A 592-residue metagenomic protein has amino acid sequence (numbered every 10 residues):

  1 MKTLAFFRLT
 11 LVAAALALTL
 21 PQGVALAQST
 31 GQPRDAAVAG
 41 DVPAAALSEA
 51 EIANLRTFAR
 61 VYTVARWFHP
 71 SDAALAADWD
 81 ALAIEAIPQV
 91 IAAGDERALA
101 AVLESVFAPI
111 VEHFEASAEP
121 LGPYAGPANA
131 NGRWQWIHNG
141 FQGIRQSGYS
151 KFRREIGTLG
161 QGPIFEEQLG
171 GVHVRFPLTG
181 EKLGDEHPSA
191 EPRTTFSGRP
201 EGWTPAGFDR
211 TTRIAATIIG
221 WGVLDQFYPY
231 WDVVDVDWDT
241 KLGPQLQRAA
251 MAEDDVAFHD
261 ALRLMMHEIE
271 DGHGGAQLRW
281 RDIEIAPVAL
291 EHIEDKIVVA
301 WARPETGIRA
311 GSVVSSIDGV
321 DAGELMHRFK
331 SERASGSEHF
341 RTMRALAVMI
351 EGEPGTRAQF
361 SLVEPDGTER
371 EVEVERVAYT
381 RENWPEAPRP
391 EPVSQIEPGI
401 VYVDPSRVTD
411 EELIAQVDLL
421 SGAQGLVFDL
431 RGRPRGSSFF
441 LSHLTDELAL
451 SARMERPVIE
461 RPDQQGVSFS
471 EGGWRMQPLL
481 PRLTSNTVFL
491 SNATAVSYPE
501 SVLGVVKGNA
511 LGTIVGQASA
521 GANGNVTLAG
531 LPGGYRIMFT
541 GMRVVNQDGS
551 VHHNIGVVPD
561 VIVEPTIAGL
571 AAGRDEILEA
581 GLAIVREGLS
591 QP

Functional and structural regions predicted by a protein language model:
M1-F6: N-terminal secretory signal peptides that target proteins for export/translocation
L9-Q22: Bacterial N-terminal signal peptides
A25-A27: Boundary at the C-terminal end of the N-terminal hydrophobic targeting segment
G40-V42, A50-E51, A65-W79, P88-G94 (+8 more regions): Cleft-lining beta-strand/loop regions that shape enzyme active-site pockets
A50, T212-R213, I218, I297-V313 (+1 more regions): PDZ/PDZ-like domain micro-motif
L82-I87, L99-I110, T217, L242-A249 (+1 more regions): Short amphipathic alpha-helical coiled-coil/interface segments
P123-S197, R303-P304, R309, S315-A423 (+6 more regions): C-terminal, low-ordered peptide segments at domain boundaries
H259-P304, P390-Q395: PDZ/PDZ-like peptide-tail recognition elements
